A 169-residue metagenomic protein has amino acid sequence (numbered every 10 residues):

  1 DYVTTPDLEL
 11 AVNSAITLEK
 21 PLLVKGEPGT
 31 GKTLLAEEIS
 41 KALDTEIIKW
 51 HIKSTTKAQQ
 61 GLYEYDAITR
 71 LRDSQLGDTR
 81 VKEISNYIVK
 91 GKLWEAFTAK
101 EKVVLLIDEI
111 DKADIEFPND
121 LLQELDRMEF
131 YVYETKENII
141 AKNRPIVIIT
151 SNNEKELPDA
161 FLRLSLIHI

Functional and structural regions predicted by a protein language model:
D1-L8: Dynamic helix-loop-helix/coil hinge segments at AAA+ ATPase domain boundaries and subdomain interfaces
L23-T56: Walker A/P-loop
K49-R70: AAA+/P-loop NTPase substrate/partner-engagement loops
L62, L71-K100: Short glycine-rich substrate-engagement loop in P-loop NTPases that contacts/grips substrate
Y87-I88, W94-K102, V132-T150: AAA+/SF3 P-loop NTPase mechanochemical coupling elements
G91, T98-L125: Conserved AAA+/SF3 P-loop NTPase catalytic/coupling segment centered on the Walker-B
I110, R127-N143, K155-A160: Conserved Walker
I167-I169: Conserved small/polar residues in nucleotide/adenosyl-binding loops
